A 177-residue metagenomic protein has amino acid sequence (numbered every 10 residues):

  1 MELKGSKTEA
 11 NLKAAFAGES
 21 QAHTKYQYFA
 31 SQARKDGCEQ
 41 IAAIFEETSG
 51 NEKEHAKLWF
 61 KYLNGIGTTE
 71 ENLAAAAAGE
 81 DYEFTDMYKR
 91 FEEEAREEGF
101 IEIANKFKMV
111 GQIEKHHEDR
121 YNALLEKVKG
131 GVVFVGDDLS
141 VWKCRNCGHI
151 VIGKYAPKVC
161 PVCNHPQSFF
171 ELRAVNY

Functional and structural regions predicted by a protein language model:
M1-Y177: Non-heme di-metal
